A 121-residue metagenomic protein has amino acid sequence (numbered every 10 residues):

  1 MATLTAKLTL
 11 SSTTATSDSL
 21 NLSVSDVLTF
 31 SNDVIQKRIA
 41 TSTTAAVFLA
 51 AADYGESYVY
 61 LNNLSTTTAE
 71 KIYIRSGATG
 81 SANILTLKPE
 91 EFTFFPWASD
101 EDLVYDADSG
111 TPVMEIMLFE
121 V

Functional and structural regions predicted by a protein language model:
A2-T16, N21, L28-F30, A107-V121: C-terminal interaction-tip segments
A15-S19, I39-Y54: Surface-exposed ligand/attachment interfaces on beta-rich extracellular proteins
V24-S42: A short glycine-rich, His/Asp/Glu-containing loop-to-beta-strand
I39, N83-L87: Short beta-strand segments within Ig-like beta-sandwich modules, predominantly Fibronectin type-III
A51-S57, P96-S99: Short, solvent-exposed loop/turn segments enriched in Ser/Thr/Gly
D53-E56, L61-S81: Short, surface-exposed beta-strand/strand-loop-strand elements in extracellular ectodomains
T86-D100: Beta-sandwich interaction modules
P96-P112: Noncatalytic modules at the cell exterior or secretory-pathway interfaces, chiefly beta-strand-rich lectin/adhesion
